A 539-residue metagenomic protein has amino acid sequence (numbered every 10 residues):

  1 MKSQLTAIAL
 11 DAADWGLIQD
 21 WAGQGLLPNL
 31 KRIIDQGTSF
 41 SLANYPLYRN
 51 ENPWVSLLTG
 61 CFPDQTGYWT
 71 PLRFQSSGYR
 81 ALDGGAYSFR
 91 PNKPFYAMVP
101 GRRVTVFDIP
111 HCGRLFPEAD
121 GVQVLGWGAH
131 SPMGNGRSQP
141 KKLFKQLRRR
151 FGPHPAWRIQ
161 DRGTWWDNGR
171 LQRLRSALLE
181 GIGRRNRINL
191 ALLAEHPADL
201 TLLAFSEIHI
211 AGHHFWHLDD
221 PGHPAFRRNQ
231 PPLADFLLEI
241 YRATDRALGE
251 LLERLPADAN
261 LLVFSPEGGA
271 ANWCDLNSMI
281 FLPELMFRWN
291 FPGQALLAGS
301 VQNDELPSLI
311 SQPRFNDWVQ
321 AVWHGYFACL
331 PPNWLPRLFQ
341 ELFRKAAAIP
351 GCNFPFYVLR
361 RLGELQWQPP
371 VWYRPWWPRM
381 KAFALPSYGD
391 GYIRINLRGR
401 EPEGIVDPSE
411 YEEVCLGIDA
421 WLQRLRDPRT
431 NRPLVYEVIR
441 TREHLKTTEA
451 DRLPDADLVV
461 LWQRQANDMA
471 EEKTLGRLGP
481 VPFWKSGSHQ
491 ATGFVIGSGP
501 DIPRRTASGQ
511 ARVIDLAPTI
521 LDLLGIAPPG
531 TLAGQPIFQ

Functional and structural regions predicted by a protein language model:
M1-T38, L532: Active-site-proximal N-terminal segment of extracellular/periplasmic enzymes that hydrolyze or transfer
A7-A9, L200-A204, L262, I496: Structural motif
L10, Q19, Q36, F40-A43 (+8 more regions): Secreted, luminal/periplasmic, and some membrane-associated catalytic domains that remodel anionic oxygen-ester
K31-R32, Y96-P100, W323, F327 (+3 more regions): Non-catalytic, well-ordered alpha-helical segments in soluble enzyme domains
D64-T70, G121-P153, G222-A234, I280-V301: Acidic, His- and aromatic-enriched active-site or binding-groove loops in soluble protein domains that engage sugars
L82-G181, R185-H214, D219-P221, Y388: A contiguous, mid-domain pocket- or channel-lining segment that forms the substrate-recognition surface
R175, L179-T201, A211, H217-V263 (+1 more regions): A long, amphipathic alpha-helix that forms part of the scaffold/cap immediately adjacent to metal-dependent active
V459-A517: Low-complexity, glycine/alanine/valine/leucine- and proline-rich hydrophobic stretches
